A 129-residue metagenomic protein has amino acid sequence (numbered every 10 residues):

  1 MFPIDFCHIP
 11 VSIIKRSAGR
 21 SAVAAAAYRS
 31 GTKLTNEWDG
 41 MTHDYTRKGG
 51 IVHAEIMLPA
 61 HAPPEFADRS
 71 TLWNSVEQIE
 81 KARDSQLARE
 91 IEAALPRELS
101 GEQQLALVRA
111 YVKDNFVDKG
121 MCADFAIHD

Functional and structural regions predicted by a protein language model:
M1-D129: N-terminal nicking endonuclease/strand-transfer module with a His-rich metal-binding environment and a catalytic Tyr
